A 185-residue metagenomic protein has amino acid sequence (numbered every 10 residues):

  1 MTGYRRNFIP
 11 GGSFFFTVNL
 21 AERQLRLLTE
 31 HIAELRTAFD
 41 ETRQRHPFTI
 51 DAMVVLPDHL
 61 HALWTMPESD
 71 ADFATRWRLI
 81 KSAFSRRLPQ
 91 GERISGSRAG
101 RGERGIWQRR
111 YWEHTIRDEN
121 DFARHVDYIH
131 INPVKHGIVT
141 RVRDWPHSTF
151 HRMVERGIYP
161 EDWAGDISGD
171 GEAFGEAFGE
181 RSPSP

Functional and structural regions predicted by a protein language model:
M1-P185: Short catalytic/metal-binding and nucleic-acid-binding patches
